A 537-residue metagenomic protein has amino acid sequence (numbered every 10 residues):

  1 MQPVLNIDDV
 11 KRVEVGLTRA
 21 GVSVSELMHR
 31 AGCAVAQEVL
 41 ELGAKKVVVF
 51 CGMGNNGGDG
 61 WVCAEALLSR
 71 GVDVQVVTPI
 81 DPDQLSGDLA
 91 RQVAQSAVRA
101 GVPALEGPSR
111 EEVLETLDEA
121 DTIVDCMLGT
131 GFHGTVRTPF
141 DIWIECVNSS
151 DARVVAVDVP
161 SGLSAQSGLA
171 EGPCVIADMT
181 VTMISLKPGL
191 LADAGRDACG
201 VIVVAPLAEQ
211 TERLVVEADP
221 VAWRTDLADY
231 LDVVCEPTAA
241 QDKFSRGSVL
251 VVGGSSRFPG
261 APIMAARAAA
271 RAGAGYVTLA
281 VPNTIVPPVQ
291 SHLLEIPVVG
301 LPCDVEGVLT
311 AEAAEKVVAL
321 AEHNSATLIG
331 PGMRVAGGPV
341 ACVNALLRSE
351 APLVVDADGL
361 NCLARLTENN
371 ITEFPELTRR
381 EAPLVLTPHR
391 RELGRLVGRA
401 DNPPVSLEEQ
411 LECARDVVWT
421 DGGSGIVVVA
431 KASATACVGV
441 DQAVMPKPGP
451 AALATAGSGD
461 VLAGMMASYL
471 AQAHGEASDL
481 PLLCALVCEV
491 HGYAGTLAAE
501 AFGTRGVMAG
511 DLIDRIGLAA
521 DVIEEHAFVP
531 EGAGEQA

Functional and structural regions predicted by a protein language model:
M1-P79, S86, L190-A357, N361-L386 (+1 more regions): Small-residue (G/A/S/T)-rich helix-start motifs and N-terminal tracts that mark the onset
Q37-M127, H133-V157, A341-C342: Nucleotide and nucleotide-moiety/phosphate-recognizing core
D83, G129-G134, S164, A170 (+3 more regions): Short strand->helix junction
P108-E112, S161-A165, P188, L360-C362: Short acidic loop-to-helix transition motifs that present clustered carboxylates
L117-D121, V147, C174, A321-E322 (+2 more regions): A short, aliphatic-rich alpha-helical micro-motif
D121-T122, M127-P220: Internal gly/pro-rich beta-alpha loop/helix module that stabilizes soluble enzyme cofactors or their anionic handles
